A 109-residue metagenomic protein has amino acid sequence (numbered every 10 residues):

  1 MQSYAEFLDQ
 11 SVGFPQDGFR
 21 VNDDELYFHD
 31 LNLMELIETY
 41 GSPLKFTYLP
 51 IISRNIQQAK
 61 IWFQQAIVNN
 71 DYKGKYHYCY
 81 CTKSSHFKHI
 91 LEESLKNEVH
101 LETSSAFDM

Functional and structural regions predicted by a protein language model:
M1-M109: A charged N-terminal "starter" segment
